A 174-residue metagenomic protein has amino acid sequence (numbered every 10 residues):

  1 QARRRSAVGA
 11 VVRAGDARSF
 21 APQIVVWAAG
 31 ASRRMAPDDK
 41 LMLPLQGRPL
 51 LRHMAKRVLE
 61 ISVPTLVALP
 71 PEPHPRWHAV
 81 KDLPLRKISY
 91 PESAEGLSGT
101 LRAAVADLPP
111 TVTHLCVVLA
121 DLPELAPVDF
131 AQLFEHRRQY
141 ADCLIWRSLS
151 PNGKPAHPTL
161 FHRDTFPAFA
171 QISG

Functional and structural regions predicted by a protein language model:
R4, V8-I24, F166-G174: Conserved alpha/beta core of the MobA/IspD/sugar-nucleotide pyrophosphorylase nucleotidyltransferase superfamily
R18-P155: Nucleotide and nucleotide-moiety/phosphate-recognizing core
S150-G174: Catalytic-core segments of class I nucleotidyltransferases/pyrophosphorylases that form NMP-activated intermediates
